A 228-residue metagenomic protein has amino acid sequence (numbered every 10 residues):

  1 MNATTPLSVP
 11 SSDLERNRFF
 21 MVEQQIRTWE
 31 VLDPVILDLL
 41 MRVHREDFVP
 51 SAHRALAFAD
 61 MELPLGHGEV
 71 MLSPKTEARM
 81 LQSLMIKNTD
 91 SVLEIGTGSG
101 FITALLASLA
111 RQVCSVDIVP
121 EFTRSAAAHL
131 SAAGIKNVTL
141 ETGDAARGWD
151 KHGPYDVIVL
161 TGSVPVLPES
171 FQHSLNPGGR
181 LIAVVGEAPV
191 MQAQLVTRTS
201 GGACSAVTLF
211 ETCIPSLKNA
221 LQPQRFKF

Functional and structural regions predicted by a protein language model:
N2, M85-S205: Conserved nucleotide-cofactor-binding alpha/beta core module
N2-L93, F101-A104, L109, F122-R124 (+3 more regions): Class I SAM-dependent transferase core
